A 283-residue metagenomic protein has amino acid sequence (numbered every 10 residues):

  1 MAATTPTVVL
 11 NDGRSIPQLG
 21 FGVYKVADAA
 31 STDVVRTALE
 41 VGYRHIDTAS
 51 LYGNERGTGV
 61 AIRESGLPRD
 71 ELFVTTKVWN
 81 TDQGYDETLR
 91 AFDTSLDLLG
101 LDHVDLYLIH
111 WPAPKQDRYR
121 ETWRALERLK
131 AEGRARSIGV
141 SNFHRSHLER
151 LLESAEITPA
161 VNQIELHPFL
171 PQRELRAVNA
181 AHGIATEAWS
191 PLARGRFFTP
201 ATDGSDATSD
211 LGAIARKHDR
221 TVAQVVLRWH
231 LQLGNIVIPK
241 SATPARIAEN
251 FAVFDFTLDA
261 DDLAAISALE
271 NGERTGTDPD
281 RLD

Functional and structural regions predicted by a protein language model:
M1-L72, L192-G195, R281-D283: N-terminal binding-site loop/beta-alpha segment at the start of enzyme catalytic domains that lines or forms
I16-L19, Y43-R44, L67-L72, L101-D105 (+4 more regions): Short, well-ordered coil/turn segments that N-cap beta-strands
V26-A29, T48-G57, T81-D86, P114-D117 (+2 more regions): Acidic-and-aromatic substrate-binding clefts and catalytic sites of carbohydrate-active enzymes
A27-L39, G84-L99, S146-E149: Short, acidic/polar
R44-Y52, T75, R136-G139, V161-I164: Short catalytic-loop micro-motif centered on adjacent basic/acidic residues
R69-D82, D105-P112, L166: A short, structured active-site edge motif that brings together acidic residues
T88-I109, R128-E132, E153-S154: CE4/NodB-like, metal-dependent polysaccharide N-deacetylase domain that modifies extracellular/periplasmic N-acetylated
P112-D283: Beta/alpha (TIM)-barrel catalytic core signal, keyed to glycine-rich beta->alpha loops juxtaposed to Asp/Glu that bind
